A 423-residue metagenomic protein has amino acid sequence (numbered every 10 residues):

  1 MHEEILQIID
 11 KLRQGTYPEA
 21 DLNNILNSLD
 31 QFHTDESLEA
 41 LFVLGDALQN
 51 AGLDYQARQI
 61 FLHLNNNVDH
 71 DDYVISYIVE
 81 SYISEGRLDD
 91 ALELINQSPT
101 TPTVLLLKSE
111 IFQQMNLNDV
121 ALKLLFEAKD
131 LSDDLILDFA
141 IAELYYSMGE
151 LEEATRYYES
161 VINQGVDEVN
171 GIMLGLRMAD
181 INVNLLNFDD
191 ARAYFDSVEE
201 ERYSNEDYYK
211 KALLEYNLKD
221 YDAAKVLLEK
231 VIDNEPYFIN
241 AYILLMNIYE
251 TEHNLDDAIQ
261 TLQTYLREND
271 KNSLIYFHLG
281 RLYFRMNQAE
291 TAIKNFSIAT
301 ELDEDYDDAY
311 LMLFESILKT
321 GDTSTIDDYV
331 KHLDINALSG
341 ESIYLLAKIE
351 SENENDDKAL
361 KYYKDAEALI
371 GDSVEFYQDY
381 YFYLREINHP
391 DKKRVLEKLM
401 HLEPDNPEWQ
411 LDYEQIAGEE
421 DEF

Functional and structural regions predicted by a protein language model:
H2, E39, Y73, T103-L107 (+9 more regions): Start-of-helix register in tetratricopeptide repeats
G15-L22, D54, L88, N118 (+8 more regions): TPR-repeat structural position
S28-L29, H63-L64, L94-S98, E127-A128 (+8 more regions): Canonical positions in the second alpha-helix
F32-H33, N67, Q97-T101, D130-L131 (+8 more regions): Structural marker of alpha-solenoid helical repeat scaffolds
V43, Y77, L107-E110, A140-E143 (+8 more regions): Canonical tetratricopeptide repeat
N50, S84, Q114, S147-M148 (+9 more regions): Register position in tetratricopeptide repeats
A57, A91, A121, A154 (+7 more regions): Single-residue signature of alpha-solenoid repeat helices
